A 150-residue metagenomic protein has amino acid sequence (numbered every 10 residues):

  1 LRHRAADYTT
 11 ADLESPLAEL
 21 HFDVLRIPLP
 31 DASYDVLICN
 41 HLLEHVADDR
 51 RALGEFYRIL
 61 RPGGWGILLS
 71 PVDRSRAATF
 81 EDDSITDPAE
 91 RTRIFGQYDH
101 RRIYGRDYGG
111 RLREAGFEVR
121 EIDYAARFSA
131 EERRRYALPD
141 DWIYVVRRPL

Functional and structural regions predicted by a protein language model:
L1-D87, R106-L112, W142-L150: Conserved SAM-binding loop
L1-R2, E90-R91, E121: Core catalytic lobe of class I
E44, G96-H100, R134: Conserved aromatic-histidine-acidic binding/catalytic patches
P88-G96: Acidic, Ser/Thr-rich peripheral helices and adjacent loops at domain boundaries
G96-I122: Short alpha-helix
A115-F117, E121-L150: Core SAM-dependent methyltransferase catalytic element
